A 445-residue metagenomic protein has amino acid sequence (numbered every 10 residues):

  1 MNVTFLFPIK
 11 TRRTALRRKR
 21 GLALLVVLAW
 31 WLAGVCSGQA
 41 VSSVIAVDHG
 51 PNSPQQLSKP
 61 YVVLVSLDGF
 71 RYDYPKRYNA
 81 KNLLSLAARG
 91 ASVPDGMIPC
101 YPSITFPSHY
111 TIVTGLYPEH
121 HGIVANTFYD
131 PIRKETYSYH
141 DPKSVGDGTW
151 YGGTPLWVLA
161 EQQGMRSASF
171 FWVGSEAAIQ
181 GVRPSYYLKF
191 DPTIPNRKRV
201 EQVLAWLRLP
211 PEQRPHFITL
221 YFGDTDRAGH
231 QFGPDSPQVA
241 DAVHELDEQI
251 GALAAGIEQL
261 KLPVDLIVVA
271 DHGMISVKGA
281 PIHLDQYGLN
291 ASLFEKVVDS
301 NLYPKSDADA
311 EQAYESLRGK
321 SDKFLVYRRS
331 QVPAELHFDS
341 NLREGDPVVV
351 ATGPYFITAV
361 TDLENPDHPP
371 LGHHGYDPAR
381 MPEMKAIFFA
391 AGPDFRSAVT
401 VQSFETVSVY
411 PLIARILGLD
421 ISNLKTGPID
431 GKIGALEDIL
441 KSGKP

Functional and structural regions predicted by a protein language model:
M1-R17: N-terminal secretory signal peptides that target proteins for export/translocation
A23-V35: Bacterial N-terminal signal peptides
A40-K59, Y72-Q162, A178-I179: Active-site nucleophile/metal-coordination loop of metallo-enzymes that catalyze phosphate/sulfate and related
L57, N196-R208, T225-L266, Q312 (+1 more regions): A long, amphipathic alpha-helix that forms part of the scaffold/cap immediately adjacent to metal-dependent active
S58-V62, R89-V93, Q163-A168, E212-I218 (+4 more regions): Loop/turn elements at helix/coil->beta-strand transitions in domains of secreted/extracellular proteins
L116-G233, D322: His/Asp/Glu-rich, glycine-adjacent segments that coordinate divalent cations and/or stabilize oxyanion chemistry on
P263-L266, A270-K305: Acidic/histidine-rich catalytic neighborhood
E295-R415: Active-site neighborhoods of enzymes that stabilize oxyanions during catalysis
